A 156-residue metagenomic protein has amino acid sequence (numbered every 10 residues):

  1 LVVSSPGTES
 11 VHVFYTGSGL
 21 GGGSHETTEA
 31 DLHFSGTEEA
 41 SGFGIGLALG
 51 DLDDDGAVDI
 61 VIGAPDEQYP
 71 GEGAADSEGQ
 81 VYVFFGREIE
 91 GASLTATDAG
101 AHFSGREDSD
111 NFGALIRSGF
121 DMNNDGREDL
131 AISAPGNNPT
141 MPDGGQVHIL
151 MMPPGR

Functional and structural regions predicted by a protein language model:
L1-G19, D51, T140: Short intrinsically disordered, low-complexity coil segments enriched in acidic
L1-S5, I60-A64, L130-A134: Hydrophobic beta-strand segments that make up the repeating blades of beta-propeller and related beta-repeat
G7-E9, D66-E72, G136-T140: Short glycine/acidic-enriched loop and turn motifs that connect beta-strands
H12-G42, Q80-N111, L115, G144-R156: Blade-edge motifs of beta-propeller repeat domains
G21-G23, D54-G56, P70-A74, A92 (+2 more regions): Short, solvent-exposed loop/turn segments that connect beta-strands within catalytic domains and beta-strand-rich
G44-A57, G113-R127, S133: Beta-propeller blade termini
A75-G79: Short coil-to-beta strand junction motifs in C2/discoidin
